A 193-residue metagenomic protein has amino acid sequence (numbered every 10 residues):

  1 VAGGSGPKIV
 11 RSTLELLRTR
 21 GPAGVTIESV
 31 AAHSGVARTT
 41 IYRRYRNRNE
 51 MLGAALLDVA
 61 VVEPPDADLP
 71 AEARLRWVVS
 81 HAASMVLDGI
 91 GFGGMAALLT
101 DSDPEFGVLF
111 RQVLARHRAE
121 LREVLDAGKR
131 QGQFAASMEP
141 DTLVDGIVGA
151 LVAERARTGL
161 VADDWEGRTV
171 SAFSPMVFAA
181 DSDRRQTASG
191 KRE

Functional and structural regions predicted by a protein language model:
V1-H33, T39, E50, V61: Basic, helix-initiating cap at the start of DNA-binding domains
S34, R44-Y45: Core residues of bacterial helix-turn-helix
R48, A55, V78, A82 (+4 more regions): Hydrophobic/aromatic residues within well-ordered alpha-helical segments
E50, L56, V86-V108: Amphipathic alpha-helical segments used for helix-helix packing
L56-E63: Short, basic, alpha-helical segments at the C-terminal edge of helix-turn-helix-like DNA-binding modules
E63-F92, L143-V144: Hydrophobic alpha-helical connector segments
W77, S84, A119, E123-R130 (+3 more regions): C-terminal peripheral helix-coil segments that are non-catalytic and often amphipathic
V108-V113, R130-G146, D164-W165: All-alpha amphipathic helical-bundle segments outside canonical DNA-binding/catalytic cores that form hydrophobic
